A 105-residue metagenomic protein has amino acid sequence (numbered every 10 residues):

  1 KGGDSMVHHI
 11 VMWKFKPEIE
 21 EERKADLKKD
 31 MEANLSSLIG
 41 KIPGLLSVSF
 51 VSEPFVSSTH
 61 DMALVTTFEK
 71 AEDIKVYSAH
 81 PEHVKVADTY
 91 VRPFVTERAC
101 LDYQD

Functional and structural regions predicted by a protein language model:
G2-D61, E69-A79, D102-D105: Short S/T/G/P-rich N-terminal loop/turn motif that feeds into the first structured element of a domain
A71-L101: C-terminal structural segments of small proteins and small subunits
